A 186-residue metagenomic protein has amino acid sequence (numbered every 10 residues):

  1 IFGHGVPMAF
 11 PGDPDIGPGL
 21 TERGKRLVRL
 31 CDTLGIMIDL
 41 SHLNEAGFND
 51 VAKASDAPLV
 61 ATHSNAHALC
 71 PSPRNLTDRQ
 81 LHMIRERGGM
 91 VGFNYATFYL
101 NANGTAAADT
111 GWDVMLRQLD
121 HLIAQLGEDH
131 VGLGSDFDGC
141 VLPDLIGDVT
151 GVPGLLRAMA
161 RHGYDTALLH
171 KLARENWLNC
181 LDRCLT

Functional and structural regions predicted by a protein language model:
I1-E22, V152: Active-site gating loops and adjacent loop-to-helix segments of metal-dependent hydrolytic enzymes
F2-H4, I36, S41-F48, S64-H67 (+2 more regions): Active-site beta-loop-alpha junctions enriched in small/polar residues
D13-V60, P73-R87, D113-D129: Histidine/acidic residue-rich metal-binding segments in metalloenzymes
I38, H63, I84, V91 (+2 more regions): Conserved, mostly hydrophobic/aromatic
M90-Y99, G104: A conserved active-site cap/scaffold subdomain adjacent to cofactor or substrate pockets
Y95, L126-V149: Short acidic/histidine-rich active-site segments
N103-D109, G139-I146, A160-T166: Outer-membrane beta-barrel pore domains
G147-T186: Mid-to-C-terminal alpha-helical segments outside catalytic/metal-binding sites
